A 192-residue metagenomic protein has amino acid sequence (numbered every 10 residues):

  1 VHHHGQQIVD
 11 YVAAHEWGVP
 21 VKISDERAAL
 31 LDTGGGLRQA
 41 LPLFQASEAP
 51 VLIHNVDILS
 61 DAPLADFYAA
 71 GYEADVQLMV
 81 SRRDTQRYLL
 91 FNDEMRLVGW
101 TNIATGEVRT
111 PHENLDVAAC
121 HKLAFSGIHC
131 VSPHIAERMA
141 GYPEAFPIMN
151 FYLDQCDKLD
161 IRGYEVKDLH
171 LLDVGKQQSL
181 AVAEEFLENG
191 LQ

Functional and structural regions predicted by a protein language model:
V1-N55, D66, Y142-P143: Conserved N-terminal catalytic core of the sugar/cofactor nucleotidyltransferase
H3, Q77-M95: Short beta-strand-to-loop element that shapes/binds the nucleotide-sugar donor at the catalytic cleft/hinge
D10-Y11, G34, P63-L64, L89-F91 (+1 more regions): Short, well-ordered secondary-structure micro-motifs
E16-G18, A46, G71-E73, N92 (+1 more regions): Short, well-ordered coil/turn elements that cap or connect secondary structure elements
K22, G71, R87-Y88: Thiamine diphosphate
I23-S24, V76, G163: Generic preference for hydrophobic
G36-L37, R87-L90, H129: Adenylate-forming
A49-L52, L59-Y72, R83-D84, R96-Q192: Catalytic-core segments of class I nucleotidyltransferases/pyrophosphorylases that form NMP-activated intermediates
